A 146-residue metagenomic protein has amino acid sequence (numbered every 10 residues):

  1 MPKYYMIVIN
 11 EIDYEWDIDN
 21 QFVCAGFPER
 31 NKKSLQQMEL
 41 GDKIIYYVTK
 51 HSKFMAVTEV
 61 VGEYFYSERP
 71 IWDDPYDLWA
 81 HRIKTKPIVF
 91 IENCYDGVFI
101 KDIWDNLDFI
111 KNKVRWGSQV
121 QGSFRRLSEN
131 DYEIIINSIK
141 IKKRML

Functional and structural regions predicted by a protein language model:
M1-L40, V48, E129-L146: Compositionally biased, charged N-terminal/linker segments
I7, V57-V61: GIY-YIG nuclease signature motif recognition
E15-D17, K53-A56, S67-R69: Short acidic/glycine-rich loop or secondary-structure boundary segments that cap or lie
Q36-Q37, T49, D74-W79: Short, charge-rich binding segments
L40-G41, F54-A56, W79-I83: A generic structural signal for short beta-strands and their flanking turns/coil linkers
Y47-K53: Short, charged beta-turn/beta-strand-edge "cap" motif at the junction between a beta-strand and an adjacent loop
V60-R125: Aromatic- and Lys/Arg-enriched surface recognition patch
